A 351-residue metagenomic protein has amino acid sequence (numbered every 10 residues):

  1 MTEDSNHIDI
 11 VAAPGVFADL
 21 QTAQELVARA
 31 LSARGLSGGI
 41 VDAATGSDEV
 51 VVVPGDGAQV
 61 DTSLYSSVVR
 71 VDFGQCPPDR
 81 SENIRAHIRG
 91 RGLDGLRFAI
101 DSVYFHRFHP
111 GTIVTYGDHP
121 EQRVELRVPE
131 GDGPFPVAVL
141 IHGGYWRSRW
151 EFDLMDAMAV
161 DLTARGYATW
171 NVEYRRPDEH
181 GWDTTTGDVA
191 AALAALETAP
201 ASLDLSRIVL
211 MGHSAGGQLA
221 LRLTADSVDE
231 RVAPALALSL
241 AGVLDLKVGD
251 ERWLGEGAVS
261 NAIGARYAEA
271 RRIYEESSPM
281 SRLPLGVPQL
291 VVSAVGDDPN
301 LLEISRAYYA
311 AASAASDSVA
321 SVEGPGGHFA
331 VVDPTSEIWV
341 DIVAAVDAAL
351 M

Functional and structural regions predicted by a protein language model:
T2-I10, A44-G46, V50-V53, V292 (+2 more regions): C-terminal catalytic histidine-bearing segment of alpha/beta-hydrolase fold enzymes
D4, G15, D19-G38, F73-D132: N-terminal cap/lid segment of alpha/beta-hydrolase-fold proteins
A12-D19, E130-D161: Short, surface-exposed "cap/lid" segments of acyl-processing enzymes
A23-E25, L301-A311: Short alpha-helix in the alpha/beta-hydrolase fold that links the catalytic acid
W150-A159, W170-R207: Catalytic nucleophile-loop/oxyanion-hole region of alpha/beta-hydrolase and closely related hydrolase-like folds
G212-G216, A220: Gly/Ala-rich beta-loop-alpha elbow adjacent to hydrolase catalytic centers
R222-A270: Hydrolase active-site cap/lid region
V248-E251, R266-L302: The feature captures the conserved acid-bearing segment of alpha/beta-hydrolase catalytic domains
